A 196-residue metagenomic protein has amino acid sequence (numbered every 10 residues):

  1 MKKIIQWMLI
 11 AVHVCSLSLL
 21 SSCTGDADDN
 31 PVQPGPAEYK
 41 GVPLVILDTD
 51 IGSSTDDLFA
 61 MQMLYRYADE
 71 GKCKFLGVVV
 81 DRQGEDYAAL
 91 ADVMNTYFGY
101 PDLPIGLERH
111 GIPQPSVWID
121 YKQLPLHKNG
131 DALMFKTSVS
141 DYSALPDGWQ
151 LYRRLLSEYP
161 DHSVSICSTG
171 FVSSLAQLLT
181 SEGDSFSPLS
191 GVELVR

Functional and structural regions predicted by a protein language model:
M1-V12: Bacterial N-terminal signal peptides that target proteins for export
L19-S22: C-terminal motif of bacterial Sec signal peptides marking the signal peptidase cleavage site
G25-R196: N-terminal acidic, glycine/proline-rich low-complexity segments
